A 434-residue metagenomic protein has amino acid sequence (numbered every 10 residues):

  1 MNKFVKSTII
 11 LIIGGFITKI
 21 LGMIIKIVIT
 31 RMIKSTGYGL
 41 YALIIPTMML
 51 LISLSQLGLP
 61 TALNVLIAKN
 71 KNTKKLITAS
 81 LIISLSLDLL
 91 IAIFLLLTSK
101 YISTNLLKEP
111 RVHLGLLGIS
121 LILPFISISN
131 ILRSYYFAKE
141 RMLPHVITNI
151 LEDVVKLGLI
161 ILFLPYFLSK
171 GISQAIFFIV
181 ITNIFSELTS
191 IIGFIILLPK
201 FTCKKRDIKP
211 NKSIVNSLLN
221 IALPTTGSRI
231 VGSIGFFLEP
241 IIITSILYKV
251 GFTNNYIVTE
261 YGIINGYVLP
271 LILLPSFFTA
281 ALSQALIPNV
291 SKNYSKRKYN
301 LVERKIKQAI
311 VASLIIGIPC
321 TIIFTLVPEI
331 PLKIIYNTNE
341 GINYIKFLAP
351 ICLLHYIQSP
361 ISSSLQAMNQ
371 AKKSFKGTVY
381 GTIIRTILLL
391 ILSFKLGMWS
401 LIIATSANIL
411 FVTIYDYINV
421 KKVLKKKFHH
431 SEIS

Functional and structural regions predicted by a protein language model:
K3-P60, L89-A92, L96, I122 (+1 more regions): Signature of the first transmembrane helix
S7-G22, T182-L198, K212-A285: Transmembrane helical elements of multi-pass membrane transporters/channels
Q56-K71, L269-K296: Helix-loop junctions and terminal segments of transmembrane helices in multi-pass membrane transport/translocation
L90-H113, P319-N337: Short membrane-interface helical motifs at transmembrane helix boundaries in multi-pass membrane transporters
E109-I131, L159, I335-I361: Alpha-helical transmembrane segments of multi-pass membrane proteins
F125-T148, P350-Y380: Membrane-interface junctions at transmembrane-helix termini in multi-pass inner-membrane proteins
I147-I172, F324, K373-W399, F411-V420: Alpha-helical transmembrane segments of multi-pass membrane transporters and transport-associated inner-membrane enzymes
F163-S169, F185-P210, P240, S362 (+3 more regions): C-terminal transmembrane helix end/exit motif
